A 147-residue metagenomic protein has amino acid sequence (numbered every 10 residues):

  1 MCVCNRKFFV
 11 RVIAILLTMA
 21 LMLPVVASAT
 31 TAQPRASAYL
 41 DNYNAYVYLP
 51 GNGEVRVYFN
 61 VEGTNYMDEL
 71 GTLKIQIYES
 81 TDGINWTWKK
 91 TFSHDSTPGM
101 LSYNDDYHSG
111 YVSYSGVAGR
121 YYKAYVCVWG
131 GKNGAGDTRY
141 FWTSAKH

Functional and structural regions predicted by a protein language model:
V3-I13: Bacterial N-terminal signal peptides that target proteins for export
I13-P24: Bacterial N-terminal signal peptides
L23-A38: Sec-dependent signal peptide cleavage junction
L40-E79: Short, surface-exposed binding/anchoring microloops in extracellular/periplasmic proteins
K74-T87, K123-Y125: Short beta-strand segments and strand-loop junctions that repeat across beta-rich extracellular domains
T87-Y103: Solvent-exposed serine/threonine-rich low-complexity stretches and specific carbohydrate-binding patches
Y103-S115: Exposed aromatic-hydrophobic patches
N133-H147: Short beta-strand elements
